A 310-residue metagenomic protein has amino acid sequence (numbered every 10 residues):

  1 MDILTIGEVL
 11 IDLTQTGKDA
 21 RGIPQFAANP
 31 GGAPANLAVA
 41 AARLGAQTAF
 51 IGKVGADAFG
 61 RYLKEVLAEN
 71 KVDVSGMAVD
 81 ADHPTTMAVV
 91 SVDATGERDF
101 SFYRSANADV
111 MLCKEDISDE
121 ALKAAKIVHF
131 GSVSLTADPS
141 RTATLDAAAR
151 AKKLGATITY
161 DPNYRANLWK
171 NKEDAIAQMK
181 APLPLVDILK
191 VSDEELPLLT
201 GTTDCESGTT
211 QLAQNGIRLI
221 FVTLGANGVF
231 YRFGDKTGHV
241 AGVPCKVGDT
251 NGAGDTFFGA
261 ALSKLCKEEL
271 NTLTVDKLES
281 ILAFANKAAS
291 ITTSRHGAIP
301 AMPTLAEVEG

Functional and structural regions predicted by a protein language model:
M1-D73: Glycine-rich phosphate/adenosyl-contacting loop at the front of the ribokinase-like
D2, T157, I188, R218-L219: Proline-centered loop/turn at the N-terminus of a beta-strand
I3-L4, A149-R150, G201-G310: Conserved phosphate-binding/catalytic region of the ribokinase-like
V39, M87-S91, G228-Y231: Short beta-strand scaffold segments in enzyme catalytic cores
Q47-F130, G310: Conserved N-terminal subdomain of the carbohydrate kinase-like
V133-T210, G228: Conserved beta-alpha-beta core of the PfkB/ribokinase-like small-molecule kinase fold
